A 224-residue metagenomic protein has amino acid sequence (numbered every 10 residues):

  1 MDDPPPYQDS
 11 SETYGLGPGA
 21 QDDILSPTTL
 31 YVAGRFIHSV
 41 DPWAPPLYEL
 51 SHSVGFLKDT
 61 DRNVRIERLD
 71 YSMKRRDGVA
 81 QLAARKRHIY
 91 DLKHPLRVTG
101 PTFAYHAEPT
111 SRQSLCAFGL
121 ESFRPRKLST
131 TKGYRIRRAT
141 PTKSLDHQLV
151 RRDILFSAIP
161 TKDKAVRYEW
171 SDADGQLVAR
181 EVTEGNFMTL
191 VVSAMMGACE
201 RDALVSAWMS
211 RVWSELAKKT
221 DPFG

Functional and structural regions predicted by a protein language model:
M1-G17: Short acidic, low-complexity intrinsically disordered linear motifs used for protein-protein interactions
E12-F223: Cationic, beta-structured binding surfaces that engage anionic biopolymers and membranes
